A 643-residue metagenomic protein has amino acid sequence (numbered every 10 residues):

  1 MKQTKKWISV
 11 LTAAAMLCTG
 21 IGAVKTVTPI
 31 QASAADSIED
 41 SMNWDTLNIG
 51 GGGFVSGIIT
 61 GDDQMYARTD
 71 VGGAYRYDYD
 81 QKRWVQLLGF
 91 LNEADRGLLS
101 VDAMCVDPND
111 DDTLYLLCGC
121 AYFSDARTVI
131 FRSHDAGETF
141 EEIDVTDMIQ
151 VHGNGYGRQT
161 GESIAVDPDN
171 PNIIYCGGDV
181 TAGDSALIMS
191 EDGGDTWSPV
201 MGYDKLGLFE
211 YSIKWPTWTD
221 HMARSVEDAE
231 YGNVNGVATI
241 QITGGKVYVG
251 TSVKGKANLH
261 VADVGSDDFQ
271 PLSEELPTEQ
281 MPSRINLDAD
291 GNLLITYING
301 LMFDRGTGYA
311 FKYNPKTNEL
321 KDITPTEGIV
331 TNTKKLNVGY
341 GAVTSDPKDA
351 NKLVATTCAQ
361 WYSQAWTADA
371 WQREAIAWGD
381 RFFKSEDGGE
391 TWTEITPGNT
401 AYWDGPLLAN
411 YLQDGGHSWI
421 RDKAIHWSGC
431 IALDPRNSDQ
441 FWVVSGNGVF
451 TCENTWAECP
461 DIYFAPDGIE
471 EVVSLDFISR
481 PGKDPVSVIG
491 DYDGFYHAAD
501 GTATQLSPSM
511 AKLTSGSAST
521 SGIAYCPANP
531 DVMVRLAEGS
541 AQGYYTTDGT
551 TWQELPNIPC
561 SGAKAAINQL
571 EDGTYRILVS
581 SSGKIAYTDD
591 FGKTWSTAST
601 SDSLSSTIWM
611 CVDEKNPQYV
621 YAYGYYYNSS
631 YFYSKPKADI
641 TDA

Functional and structural regions predicted by a protein language model:
M1-L11: Bacterial N-terminal signal peptides that target proteins for export
Q3, G22, T26-A643: Extracellular glycan-interacting surfaces
T12, M16-G20: Hydrophobic core
